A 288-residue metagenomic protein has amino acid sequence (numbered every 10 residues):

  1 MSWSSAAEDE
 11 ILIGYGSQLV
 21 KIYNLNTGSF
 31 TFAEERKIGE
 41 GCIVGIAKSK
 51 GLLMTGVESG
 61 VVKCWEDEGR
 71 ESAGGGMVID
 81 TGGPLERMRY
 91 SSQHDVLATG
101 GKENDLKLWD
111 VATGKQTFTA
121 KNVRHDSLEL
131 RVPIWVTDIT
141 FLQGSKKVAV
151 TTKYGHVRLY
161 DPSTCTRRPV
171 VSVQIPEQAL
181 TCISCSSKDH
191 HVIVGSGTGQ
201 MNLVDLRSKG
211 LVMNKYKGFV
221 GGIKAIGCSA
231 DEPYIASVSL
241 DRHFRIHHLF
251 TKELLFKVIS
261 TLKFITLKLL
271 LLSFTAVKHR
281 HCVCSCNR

Functional and structural regions predicted by a protein language model:
M1-I13, S17-L19, G39-I43, G222 (+2 more regions): Terminal intrinsically disordered, low-complexity extensions flanking WD-repeat/beta-propeller proteins
S2-E8, I46-G51, M88-D95, G100 (+9 more regions): Loop/turn segments within WD40 beta-propeller blades
L12-R36, E66-R70: Beta-propeller domains
G14-S17, G56-S59, G100-E103, V111 (+3 more regions): Conserved strand-to-loop turn within each blade of WD40 beta-propeller repeats
V20-L25, V62-E66, L106-D110, V157-P162 (+2 more regions): WD40-repeat beta-propellers
F32-H94: Asp-box/WD-like beta-propeller blade repeats and closely related beta-sheet repeat scaffolds
E35-V44, V78-E86, A120-V136, V173-L180 (+4 more regions): WD40/WD-repeat beta-propeller blade N-cap
I79-S163: Solenoidal tandem-repeat scaffolds enriched in leucines and small polar residues
